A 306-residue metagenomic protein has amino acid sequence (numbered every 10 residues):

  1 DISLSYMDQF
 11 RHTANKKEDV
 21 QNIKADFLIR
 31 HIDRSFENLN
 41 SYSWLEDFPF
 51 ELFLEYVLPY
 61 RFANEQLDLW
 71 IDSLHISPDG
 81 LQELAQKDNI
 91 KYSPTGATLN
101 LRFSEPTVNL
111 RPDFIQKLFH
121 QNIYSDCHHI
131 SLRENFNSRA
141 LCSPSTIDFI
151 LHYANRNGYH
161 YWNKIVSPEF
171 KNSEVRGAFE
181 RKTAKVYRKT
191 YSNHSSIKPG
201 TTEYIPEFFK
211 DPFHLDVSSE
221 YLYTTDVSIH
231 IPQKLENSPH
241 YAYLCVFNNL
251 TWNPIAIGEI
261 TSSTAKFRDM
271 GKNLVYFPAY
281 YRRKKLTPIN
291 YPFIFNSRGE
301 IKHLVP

Functional and structural regions predicted by a protein language model:
D1-G96, L101, A140, S195-P306: N-terminal accessory/pre-domain segments preceding catalytic cores
L74-H75, G80-K117, N122-F209: Hydrophobic/aromatic-rich core segments of domains that either
